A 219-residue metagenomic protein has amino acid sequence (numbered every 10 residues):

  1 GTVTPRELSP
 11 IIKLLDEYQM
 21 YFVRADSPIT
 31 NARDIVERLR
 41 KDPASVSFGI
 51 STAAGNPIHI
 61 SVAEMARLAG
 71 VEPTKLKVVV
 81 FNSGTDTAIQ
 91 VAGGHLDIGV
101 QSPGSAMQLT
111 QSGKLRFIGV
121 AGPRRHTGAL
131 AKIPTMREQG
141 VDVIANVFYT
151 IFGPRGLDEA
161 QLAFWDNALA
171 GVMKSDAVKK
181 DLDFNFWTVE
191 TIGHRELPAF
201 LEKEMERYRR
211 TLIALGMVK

Functional and structural regions predicted by a protein language model:
G1-Y149, E202: Conserved hydrophobic/amphipathic secondary-structure segments that form or flank ligand- or partner-binding grooves
V3-E7, D158, T191: A composition-driven signal for long, intrinsically disordered, charge-rich low-complexity tracts
M107, F152, K179: Nucleotide phosphate-binding site architecture
F117, E159-K219: An extracytoplasmic/periplasmic, membrane-proximal ligand-sensing/linker region
V143-R155, A160-F164: Small-residue transmembrane helix packing/gating motifs
